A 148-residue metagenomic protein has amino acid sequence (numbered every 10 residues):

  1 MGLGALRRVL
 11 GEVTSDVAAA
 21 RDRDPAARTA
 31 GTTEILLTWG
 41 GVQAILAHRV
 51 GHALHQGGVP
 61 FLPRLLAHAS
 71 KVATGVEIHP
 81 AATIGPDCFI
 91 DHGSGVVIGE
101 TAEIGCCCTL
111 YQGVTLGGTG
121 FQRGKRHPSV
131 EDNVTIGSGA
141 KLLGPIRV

Functional and structural regions predicted by a protein language model:
M1-T74: Terminal amphipathic alpha-helical/low-complexity segments used for targeting or macromolecular assembly
K71-V148: Structural signal for interior beta-strand "rungs" in well-ordered beta-sheet cores of soluble enzyme domains
